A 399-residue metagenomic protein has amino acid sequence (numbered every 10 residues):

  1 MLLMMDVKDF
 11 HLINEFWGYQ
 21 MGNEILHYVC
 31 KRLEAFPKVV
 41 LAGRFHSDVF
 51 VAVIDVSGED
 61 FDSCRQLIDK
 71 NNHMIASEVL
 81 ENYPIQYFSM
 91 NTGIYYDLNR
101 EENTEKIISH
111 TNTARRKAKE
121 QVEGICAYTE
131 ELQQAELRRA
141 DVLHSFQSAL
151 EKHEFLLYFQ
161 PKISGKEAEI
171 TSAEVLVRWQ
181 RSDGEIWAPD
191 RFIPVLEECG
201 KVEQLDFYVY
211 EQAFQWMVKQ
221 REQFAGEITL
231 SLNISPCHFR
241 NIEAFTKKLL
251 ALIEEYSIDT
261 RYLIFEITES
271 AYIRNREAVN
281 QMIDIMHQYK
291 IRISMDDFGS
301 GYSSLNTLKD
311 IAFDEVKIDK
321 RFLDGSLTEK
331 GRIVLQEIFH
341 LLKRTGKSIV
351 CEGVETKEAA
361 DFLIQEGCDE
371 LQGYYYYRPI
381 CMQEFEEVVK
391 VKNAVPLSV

Functional and structural regions predicted by a protein language model:
M1, R44-D55, L80-R116, Q121-T129 (+1 more regions): A short glycine-enriched loop-to-beta-strand structural element that forms part of the catalytic core of nucleotide
M1-L2, K8-E34, G43-S47, V51 (+6 more regions): Conserved long alpha-helical elements within nucleotide-processing catalytic cores of c-di-GMP signaling and class III
C30-E34, S63-N82, V209-K219: Alpha-helical scaffold within the catalytic cores of cyclic-nucleotide enzymes
C30-E59, I291-M295, K347-S348, K357: Conserved helix-loop-beta segment at the catalytic/binding core of cyclic-nucleotide signaling proteins
D55, S182, S235-R240, Y262-R276 (+1 more regions): EAL-family c-di-GMP phosphodiesterase catalytic domain
L98, T104, T113-Y158, L196-G200 (+3 more regions): C-di-GMP signaling machinery
R138-V195, N233, M295, C351 (+2 more regions): Active-site core of bacterial EAL-family cyclic-dinucleotide phosphodiesterase domains
G165-E174, C199-V279, G353: Catalytic core of bacterial c-di-GMP phosphodiesterases, primarily the EAL and HD-GYP domains, capturing alpha-helical
